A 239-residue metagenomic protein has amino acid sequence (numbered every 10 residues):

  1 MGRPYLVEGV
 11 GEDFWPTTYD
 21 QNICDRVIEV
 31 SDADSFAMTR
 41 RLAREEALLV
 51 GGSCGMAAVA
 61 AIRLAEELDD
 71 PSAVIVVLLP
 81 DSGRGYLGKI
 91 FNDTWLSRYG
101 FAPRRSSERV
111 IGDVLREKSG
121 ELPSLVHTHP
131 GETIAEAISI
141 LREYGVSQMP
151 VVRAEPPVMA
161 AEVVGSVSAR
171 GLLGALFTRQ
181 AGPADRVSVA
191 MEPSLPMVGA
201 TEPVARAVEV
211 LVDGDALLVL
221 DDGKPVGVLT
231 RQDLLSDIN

Functional and structural regions predicted by a protein language model:
M1-G52, I90-R116, S124: Active-site/ligand-binding loops adjacent to catalytic centers
L48, V59-A65: Active-site-proximal alpha-helical scaffold in enzymes
S53-A61, Y86: Short glycine/serine/threonine-rich phosphate/pyrophosphate-binding segments that cradle anionic phosphate groups
L68, S72-S106: Glycine/aspartate-rich loop-and-adjacent alpha/beta segment that forms the canonical ThDP
S106-G120, G131-A137, R179-M191, T201-A205: Short, structural beta-strand-to-alpha-helix junction motif
V126-V146, V151-E155, L176, P196-D215 (+2 more regions): The conserved cystathionine-beta-synthase
A160-S166, V204, P225-V228: Glycine-rich acetyl-CoA-binding "A-motif" of GNAT/NAT acetyltransferases
A169-S188, L234-N239: A short, polar/charged loop-to-alpha-helix boundary motif
